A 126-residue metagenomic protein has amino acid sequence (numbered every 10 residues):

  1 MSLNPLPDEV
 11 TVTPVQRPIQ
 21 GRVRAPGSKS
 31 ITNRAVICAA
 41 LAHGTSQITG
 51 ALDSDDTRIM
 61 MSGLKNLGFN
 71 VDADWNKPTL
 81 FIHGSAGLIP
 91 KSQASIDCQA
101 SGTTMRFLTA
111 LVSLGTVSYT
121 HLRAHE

Functional and structural regions predicted by a protein language model:
M1-R24, M61-D97: Self-splicing inteins and homing endonuclease
N4, V23, K29, T49-D56 (+2 more regions): Catalytic cores of large soluble enzymes that bind and process phosphate-bearing ligands
V10-Q16, K29-T45, M61-L64, G87 (+1 more regions): Proline/glycine-anchored alpha-helix kink/cap motifs
A25-R58, F69-H83, R106: N-terminal glycine-rich anion-binding loops that anchor highly charged ligand groups
T120-E126: Conserved small/polar residues in nucleotide/adenosyl-binding loops
